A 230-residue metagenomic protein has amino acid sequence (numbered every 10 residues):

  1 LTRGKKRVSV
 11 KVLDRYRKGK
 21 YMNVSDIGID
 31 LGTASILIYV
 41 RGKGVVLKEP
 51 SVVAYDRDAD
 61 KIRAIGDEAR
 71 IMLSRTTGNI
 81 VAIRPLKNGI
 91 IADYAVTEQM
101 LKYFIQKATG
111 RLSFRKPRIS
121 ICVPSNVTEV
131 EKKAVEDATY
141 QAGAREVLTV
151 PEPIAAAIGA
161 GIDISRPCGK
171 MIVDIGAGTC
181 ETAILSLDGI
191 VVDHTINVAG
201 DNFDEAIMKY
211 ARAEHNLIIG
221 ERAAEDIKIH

Functional and structural regions predicted by a protein language model:
T2-A177, A183-H230: Nucleotide/phosphate-binding catalytic cleft detector across ATP-hydrolyzing and phosphate-transferring enzymes
